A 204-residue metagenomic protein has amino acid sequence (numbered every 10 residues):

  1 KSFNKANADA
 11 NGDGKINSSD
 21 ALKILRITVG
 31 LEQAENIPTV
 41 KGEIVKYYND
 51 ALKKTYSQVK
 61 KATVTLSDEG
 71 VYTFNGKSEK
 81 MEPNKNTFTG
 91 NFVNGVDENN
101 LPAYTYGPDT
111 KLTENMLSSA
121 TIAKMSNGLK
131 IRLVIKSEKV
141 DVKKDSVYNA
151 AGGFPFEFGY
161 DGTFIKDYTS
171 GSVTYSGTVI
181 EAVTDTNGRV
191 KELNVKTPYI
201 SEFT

Functional and structural regions predicted by a protein language model:
K1-T39: Cellulosome-associated attachment modules in secreted, modular CAZymes
P38-T204: Subset-of-secretome marker
